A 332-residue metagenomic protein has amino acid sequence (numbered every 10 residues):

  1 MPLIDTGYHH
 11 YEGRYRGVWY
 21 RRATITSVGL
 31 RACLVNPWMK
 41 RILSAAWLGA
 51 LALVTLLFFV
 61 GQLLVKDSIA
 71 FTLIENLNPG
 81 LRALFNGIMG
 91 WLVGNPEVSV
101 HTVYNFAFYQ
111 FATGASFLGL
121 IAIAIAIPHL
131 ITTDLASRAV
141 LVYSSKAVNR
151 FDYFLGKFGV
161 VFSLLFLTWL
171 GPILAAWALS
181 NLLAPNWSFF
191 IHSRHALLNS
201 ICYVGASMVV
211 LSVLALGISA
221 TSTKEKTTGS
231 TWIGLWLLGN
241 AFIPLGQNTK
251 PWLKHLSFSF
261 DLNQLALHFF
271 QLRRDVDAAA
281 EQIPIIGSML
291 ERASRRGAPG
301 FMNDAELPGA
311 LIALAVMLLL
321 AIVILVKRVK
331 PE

Functional and structural regions predicted by a protein language model:
I4, Y8-T26: Short, membrane-interfacial amphipathic segments enriched in basic
E12, V60-L64, S68-T72, N76 (+2 more regions): Terminal transmembrane helical anchor/hairpin motif
R16-Y20, S27-A46: Membrane-interface helix starts
W38-L63, F117-A124, W232-N240: Hydrophobic alpha-helical transmembrane segments of multi-pass membrane transport/permease proteins
P96-G114, L155-S222, N263-Q264: Secretory targeting signals
F106-T133: Long, hydrophobic alpha-helical segments
I123, I127, V140, G171 (+5 more regions): Hydrophobic/aromatic residues in alpha-helical transmembrane segments
L130-S163: Helix-loop-helix units of permease transmembrane domains in multi-pass membrane transporters, especially ABC
